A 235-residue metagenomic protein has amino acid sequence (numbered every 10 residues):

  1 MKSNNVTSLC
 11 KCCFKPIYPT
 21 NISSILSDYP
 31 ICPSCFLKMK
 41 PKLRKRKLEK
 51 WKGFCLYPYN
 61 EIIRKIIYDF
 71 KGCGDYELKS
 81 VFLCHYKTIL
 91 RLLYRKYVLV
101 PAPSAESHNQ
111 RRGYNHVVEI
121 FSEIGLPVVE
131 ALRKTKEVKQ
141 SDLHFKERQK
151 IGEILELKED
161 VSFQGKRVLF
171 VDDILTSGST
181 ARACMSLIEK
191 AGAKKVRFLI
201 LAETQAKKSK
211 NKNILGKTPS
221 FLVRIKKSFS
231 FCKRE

Functional and structural regions predicted by a protein language model:
M1-E235: Glycine-rich phosphate/pyrophosphate-handling loop used in enzymes and phosphotransfer proteins
